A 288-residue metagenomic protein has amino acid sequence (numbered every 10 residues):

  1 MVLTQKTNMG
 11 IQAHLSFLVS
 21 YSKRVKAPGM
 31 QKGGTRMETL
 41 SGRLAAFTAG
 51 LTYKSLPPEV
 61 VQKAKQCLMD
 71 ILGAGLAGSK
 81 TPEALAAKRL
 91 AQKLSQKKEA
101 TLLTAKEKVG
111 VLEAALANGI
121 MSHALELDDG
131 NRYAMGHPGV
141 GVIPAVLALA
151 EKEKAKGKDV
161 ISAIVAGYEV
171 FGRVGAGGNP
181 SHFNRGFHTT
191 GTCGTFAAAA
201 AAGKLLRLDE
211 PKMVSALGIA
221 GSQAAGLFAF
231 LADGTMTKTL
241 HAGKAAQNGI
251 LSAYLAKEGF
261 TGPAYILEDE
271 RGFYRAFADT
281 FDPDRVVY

Functional and structural regions predicted by a protein language model:
M1-L3, L127: Short intrinsically disordered, low-complexity coil segments enriched in acidic
L3, L15-L18: Leucine-biased recognition of intrinsically disordered, low-complexity hydrophobic segments
K6-N8, K32: Polybasic, lysine-rich low-complexity intrinsically disordered segments
A13-S16, A45: Short non-domain terminal segments
F17, Y21-R36: Short, Lys/Arg-enriched N-terminal segments with co-localized hydrophobic residues within the first ~10-30 amino acids
R36-Y288: N-terminal core-entry segment
